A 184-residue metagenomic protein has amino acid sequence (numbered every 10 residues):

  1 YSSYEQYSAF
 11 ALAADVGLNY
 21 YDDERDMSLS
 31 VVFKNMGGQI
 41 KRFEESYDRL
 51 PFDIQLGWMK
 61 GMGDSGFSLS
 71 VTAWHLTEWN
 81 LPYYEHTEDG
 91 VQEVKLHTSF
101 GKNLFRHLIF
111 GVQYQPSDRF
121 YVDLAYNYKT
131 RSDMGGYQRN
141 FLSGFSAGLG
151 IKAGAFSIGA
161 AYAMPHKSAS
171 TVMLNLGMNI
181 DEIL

Functional and structural regions predicted by a protein language model:
Y1-L184: Outer-membrane beta-barrel porins/channels
